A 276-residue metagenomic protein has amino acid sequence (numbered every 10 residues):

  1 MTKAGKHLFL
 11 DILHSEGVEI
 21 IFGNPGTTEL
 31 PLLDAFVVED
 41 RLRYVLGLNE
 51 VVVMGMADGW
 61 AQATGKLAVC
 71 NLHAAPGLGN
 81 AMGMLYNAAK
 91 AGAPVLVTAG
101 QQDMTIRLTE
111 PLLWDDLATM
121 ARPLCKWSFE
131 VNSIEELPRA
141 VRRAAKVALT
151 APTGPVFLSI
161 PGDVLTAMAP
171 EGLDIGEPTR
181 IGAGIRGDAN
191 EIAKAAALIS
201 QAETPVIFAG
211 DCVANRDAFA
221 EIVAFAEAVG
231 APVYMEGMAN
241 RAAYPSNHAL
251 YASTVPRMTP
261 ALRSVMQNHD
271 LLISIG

Functional and structural regions predicted by a protein language model:
M1-G276: N-terminal alpha/beta PP-like core and its mobile active-site loop of ThDP/TPP-dependent enzymes
